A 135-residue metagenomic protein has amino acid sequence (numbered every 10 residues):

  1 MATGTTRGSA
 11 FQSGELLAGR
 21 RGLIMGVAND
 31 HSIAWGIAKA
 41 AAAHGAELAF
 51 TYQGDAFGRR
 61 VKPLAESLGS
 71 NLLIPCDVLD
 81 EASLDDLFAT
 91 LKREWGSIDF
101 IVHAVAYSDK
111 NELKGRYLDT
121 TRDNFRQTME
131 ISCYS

Functional and structural regions predicted by a protein language model:
F11-T51: Canonical Rossmann dinucleotide-binding motif of NAD(H)/NADP(H)-dependent dehydrogenases/reductases, specifically
H44-K62, E66: Conserved glycine-rich Rossmann-like NAD(P)H-binding loop of the short-chain dehydrogenase/reductase
R60, S83, L87, N124: Short acidic active-site motifs
A65-A82: Rossmann-fold cofactor-recognition segment
P75-C76, G96-L113, S132: Rossmann-fold scaffold of SDR-type NAD(P)-dependent oxidoreductases
L79-E94: Conserved Rossmann-fold cofactor-binding substructure of NAD(P)-dependent oxidoreductases
A89, R93, A106-Y107, Q127-S135: Amphipathic alpha-helical dimer-interface segment in Rossmann-like NAD(P)H-dependent oxidoreductases
D99, K114-S135: Catalytic Tyr-X3-Lys loop
